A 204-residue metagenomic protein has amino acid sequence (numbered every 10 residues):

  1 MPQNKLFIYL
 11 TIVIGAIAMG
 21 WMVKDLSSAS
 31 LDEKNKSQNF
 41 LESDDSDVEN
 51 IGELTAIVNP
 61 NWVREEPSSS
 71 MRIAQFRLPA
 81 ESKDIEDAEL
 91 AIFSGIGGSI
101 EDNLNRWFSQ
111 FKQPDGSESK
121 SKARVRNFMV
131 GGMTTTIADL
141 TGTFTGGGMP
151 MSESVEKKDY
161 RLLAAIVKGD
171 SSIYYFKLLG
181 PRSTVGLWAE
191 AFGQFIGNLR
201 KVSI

Functional and structural regions predicted by a protein language model:
M1-A88, G95-M133, T141-L163, V167-I204: N-terminal targeting sequences that direct proteins away from the cytosol to non-cytosolic compartments
